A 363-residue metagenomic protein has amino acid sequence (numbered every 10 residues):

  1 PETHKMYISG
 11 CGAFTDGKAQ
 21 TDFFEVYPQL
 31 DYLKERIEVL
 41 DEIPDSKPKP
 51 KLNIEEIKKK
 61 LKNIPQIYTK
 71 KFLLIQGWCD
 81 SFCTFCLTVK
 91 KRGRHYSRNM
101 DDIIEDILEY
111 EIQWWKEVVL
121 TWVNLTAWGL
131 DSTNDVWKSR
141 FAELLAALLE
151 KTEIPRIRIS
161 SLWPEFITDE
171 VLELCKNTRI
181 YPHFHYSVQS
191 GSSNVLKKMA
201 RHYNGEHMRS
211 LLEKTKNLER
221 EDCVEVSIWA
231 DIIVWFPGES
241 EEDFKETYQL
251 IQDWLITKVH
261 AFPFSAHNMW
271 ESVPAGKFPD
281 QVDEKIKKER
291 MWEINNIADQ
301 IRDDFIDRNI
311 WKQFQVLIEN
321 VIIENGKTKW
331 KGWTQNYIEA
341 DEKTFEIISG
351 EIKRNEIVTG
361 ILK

Functional and structural regions predicted by a protein language model:
P1-W128, R140, F184, E206-N217 (+6 more regions): Proteins enriched for Cys/Gly/acidic motifs involved in redox and nucleic-acid/cofactor modification
T15, E111-F244, Q252: Conserved SAM/AdoMet-binding glycine-rich loop
T69-K71, A230-I232, I338: Short amphipathic alpha-helical segments
W78, L125, P164, W235 (+3 more regions): Short, glycine-/Ser/Thr-/acidic-enriched flexible segments
I154, Y181-H183, C223, S227-W229 (+5 more regions): Active-site lining segments that contact anionic ligands and/or coordinate catalytic metals
Y186, D231, I251, V259 (+3 more regions): Hydrophobic, well-ordered secondary-structure elements that form the walls of internal hydrophobic environments
A275-K363: Terminal RNA-binding accessory module
